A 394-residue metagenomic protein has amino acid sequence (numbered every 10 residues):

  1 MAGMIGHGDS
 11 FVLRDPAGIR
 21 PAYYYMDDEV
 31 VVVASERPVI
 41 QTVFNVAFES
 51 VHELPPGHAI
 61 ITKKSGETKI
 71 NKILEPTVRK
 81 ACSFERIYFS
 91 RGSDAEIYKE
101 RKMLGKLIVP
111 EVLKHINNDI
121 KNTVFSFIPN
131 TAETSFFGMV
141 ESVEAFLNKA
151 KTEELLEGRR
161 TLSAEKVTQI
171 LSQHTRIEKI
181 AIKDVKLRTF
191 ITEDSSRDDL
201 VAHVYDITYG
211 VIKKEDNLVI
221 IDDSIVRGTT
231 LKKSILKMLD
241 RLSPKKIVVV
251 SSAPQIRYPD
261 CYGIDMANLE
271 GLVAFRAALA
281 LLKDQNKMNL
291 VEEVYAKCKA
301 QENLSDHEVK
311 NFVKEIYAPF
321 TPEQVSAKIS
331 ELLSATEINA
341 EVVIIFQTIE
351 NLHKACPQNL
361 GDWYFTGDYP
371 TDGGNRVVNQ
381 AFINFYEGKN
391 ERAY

Functional and structural regions predicted by a protein language model:
M1-G210, F382-R392: N-terminal segments that mediate ammonia production and transfer in glutamine-dependent amidotransferase systems
H7-D9, R14, P21-M26, V30 (+8 more regions): PRPP-dependent phosphoribosyltransferase catalytic core
I60, N217-S234: A phosphate-binding catalytic loop at a beta-strand-loop-alpha-helix junction that coordinates phosphoryl groups
I120-N122, E215-N217, P244: A general structural motif
T123, L218-V219, V248, V342: Hydrophobic beta-strand segments of well-ordered beta-sheets in folded domains
F125, D223-I225, I247: Hydrophobic, well-ordered secondary-structure elements that form the walls of internal hydrophobic environments
F127-P129, D222, S251: Short beta-strand/turn micro-motifs composed of small residues that flank or help shape donor/cofactor-binding pockets
